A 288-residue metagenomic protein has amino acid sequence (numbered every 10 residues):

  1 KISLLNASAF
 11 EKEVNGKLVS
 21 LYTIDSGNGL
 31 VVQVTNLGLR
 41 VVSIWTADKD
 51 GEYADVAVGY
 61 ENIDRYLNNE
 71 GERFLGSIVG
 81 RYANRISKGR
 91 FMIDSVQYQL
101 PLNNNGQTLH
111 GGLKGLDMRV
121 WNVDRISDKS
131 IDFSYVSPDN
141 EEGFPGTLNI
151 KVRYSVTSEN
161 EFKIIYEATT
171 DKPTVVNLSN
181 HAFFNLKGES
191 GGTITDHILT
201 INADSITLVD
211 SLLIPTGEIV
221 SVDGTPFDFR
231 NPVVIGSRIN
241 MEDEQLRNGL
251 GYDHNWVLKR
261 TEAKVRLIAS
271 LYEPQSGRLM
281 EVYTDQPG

Functional and structural regions predicted by a protein language model:
I2-V32, N36-G288: An exposed, glycine/acidic-rich loop-and-rim segment of catalytic or binding clefts
